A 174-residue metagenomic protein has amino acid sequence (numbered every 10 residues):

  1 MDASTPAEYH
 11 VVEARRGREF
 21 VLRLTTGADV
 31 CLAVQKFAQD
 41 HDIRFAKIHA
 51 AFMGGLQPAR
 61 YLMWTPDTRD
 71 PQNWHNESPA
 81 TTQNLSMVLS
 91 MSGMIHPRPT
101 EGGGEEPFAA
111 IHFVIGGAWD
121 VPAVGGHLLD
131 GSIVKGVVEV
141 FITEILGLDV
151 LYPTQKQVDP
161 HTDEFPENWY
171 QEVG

Functional and structural regions predicted by a protein language model:
M1-E19: N-terminal, Lys/Arg- and Ser/Thr-rich interaction peptides
R15-G17, H41-I43, F108: Short gly/pro-enriched beta-turn/loop segments at secondary-structure junctions
G17-R23, K47-F52, H112-V114: Short glycine-rich or small-residue beta-strand-to-loop segments that form or flank ligand, phosphate, metal/Fe-S
T25-V88: Short, well-structured hydrophobic secondary-structure segments
G54, G117-W119, E144-L146: Beta-strand elements of well-folded, non-transmembrane domains
P71, G93-R98, K156-F165: A general structural signal for short secondary-structure boundary/capping elements
H75-F141: Long, charge-patterned amphipathic alpha-helical coiled-coil/hairpin "stalk" segments used as oligomerization
A123-G174: Flexible glycine-rich active-site/ligand-binding loops centered on an Asp-His dyad
